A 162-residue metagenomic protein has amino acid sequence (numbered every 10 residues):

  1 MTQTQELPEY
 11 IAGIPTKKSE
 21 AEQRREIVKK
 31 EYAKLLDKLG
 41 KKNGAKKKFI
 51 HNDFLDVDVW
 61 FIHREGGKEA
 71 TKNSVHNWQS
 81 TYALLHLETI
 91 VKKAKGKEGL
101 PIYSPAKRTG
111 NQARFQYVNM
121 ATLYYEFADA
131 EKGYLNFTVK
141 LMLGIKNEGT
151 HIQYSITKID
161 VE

Functional and structural regions predicted by a protein language model:
M1-E162: Ribonuclease/tRNase effector modules and their secretory precursors
